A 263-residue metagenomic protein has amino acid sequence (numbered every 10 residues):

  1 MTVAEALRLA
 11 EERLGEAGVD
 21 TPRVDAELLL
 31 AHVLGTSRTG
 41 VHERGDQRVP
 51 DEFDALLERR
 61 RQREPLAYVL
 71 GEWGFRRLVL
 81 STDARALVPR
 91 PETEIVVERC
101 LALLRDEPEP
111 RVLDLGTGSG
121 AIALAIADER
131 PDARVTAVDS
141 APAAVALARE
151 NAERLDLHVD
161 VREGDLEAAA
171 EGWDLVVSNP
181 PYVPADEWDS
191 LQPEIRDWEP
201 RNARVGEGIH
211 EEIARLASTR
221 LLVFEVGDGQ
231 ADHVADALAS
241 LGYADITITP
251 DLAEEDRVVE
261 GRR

Functional and structural regions predicted by a protein language model:
M1-T21: Non-catalytic nucleic-acid substrate-recognition regions in nucleic-acid-modifying enzymes
R23, L28-A102: Conserved AdoMet
L29, R63, T93, I122 (+6 more regions): Residue-level signal for inorganic ion chemistry
V33, V41, V49, C100-L101 (+5 more regions): Alpha-helix C-terminal capping segments
V79, R134, H158-D160, A244-T247: Conserved beta-strand segments of alpha/beta enzyme cores
P91-S190, E212: Conserved SAM/SAH cofactor-binding pocket of Class I
Y182-I209: Mobile active-site "lid"/loop adjacent to the S-adenosyl-L-methionine
G206-G261: Conserved Class I SAM-dependent methyltransferase catalytic core
